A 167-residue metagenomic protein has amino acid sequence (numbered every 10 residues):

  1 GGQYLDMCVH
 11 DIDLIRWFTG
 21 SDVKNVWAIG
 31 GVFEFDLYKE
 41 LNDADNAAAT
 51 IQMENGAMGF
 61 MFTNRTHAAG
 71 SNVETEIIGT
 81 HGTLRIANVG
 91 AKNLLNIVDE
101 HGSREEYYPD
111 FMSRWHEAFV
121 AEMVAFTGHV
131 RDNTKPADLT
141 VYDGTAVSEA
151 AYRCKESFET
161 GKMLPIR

Functional and structural regions predicted by a protein language model:
G1-L5, Y108-E117: A short glycine-threonine-serine/GTX helix/turn-capping micro-motif
G1-M58, N64-A69, Y142: Rossmann-like dinucleotide-binding domain that binds NAD(P)(H)
D11-I12, L94, V120-V124, A151: A general structural signal for well-ordered alpha-helical segments in protein cores
E54, A125-R167: C-terminal helix-rich "cap/oligomerization" subdomain common to oxidoreductases
N55-A57, T80-T83, S103, K135 (+1 more regions): Short acidic/polar mixed-charge low-complexity motifs
F62-T66, I78-T80, R167: Glycine-rich Rossmann NAD(P)(H)-binding loop
A68, F111-V124, L139: Active-site loop of classical SDR/Rossmann-like NAD(P)-dependent oxidoreductases, centered on the catalytic Tyr-X3-Lys
T75, A91-G102: Short polybasic amphipathic segments
